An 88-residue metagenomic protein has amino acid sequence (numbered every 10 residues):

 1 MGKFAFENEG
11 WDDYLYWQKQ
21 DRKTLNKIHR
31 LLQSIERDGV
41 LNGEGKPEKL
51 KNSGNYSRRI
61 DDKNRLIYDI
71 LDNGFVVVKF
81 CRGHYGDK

Functional and structural regions predicted by a protein language model:
M1-F4, E9-L25, R59-R65, D69-K88: Enriched for short, Lys/Arg-rich terminal
K19-D38: A short, compositionally biased N-terminal segment around positions ~18-40 that is enriched in charged/polar residues
Q33-R59, K88: A short, surface-exposed loop/turn module that caps and links secondary-structure elements
